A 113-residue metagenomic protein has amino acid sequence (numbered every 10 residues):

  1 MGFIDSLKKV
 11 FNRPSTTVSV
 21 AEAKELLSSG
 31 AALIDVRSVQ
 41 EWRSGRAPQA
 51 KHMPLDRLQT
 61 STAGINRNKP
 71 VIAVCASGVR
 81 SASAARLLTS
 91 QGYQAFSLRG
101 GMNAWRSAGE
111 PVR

Functional and structural regions predicted by a protein language model:
M1-A32, V39-P70, V79-R113: Rhodanese-like catalytic fold shared by cysteine-dependent sulfurtransferases and DSP/PTP-type phosphatases
C75: Short cysteine clusters
